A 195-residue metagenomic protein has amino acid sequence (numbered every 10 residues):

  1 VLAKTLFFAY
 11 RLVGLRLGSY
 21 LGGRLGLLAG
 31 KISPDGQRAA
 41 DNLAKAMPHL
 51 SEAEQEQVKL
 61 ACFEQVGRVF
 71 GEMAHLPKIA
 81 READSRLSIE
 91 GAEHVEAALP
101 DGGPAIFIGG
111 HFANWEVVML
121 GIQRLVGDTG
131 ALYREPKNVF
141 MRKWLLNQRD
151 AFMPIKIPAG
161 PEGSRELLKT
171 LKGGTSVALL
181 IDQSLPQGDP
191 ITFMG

Functional and structural regions predicted by a protein language model:
V1-G109, R142-L146, A151-M153: Membrane-anchoring hydrophobic helices of lipid-metabolizing enzymes
P77-G195: Soluble catalytic domains of membrane acyltransferases
